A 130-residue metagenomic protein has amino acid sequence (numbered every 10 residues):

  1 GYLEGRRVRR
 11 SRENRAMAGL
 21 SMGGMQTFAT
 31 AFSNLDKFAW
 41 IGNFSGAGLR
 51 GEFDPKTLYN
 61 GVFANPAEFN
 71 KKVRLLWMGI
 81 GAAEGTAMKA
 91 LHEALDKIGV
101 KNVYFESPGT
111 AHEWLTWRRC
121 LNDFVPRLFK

Functional and structural regions predicted by a protein language model:
G1-K130: Non-catalytic cap/lid and distal C-terminal segments of serine-dependent acyl enzymes
